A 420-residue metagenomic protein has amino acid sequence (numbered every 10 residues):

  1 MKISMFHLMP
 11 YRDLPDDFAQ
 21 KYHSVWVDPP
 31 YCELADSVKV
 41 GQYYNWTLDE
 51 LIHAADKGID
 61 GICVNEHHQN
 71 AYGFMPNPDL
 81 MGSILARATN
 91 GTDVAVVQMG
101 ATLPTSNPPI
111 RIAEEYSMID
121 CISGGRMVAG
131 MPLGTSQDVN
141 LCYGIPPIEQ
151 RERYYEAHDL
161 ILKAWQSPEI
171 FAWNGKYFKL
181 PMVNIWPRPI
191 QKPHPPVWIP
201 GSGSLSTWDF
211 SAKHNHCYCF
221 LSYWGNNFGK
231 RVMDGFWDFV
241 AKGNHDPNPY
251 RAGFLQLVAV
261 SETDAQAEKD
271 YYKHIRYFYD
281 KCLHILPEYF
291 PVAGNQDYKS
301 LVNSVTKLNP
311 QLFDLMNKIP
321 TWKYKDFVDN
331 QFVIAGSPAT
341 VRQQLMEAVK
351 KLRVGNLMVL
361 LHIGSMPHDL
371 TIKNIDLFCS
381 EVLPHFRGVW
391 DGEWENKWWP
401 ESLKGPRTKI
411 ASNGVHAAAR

Functional and structural regions predicted by a protein language model:
M1-V94, H194-P195, K397-W399: N-terminal beta1-alpha1-beta2 module of alpha/beta enzyme domains
I3, A54, E66, L85 (+9 more regions): Conserved, mostly hydrophobic/aromatic
I3-H7, I62-V64, V94-M99, M127-M131 (+4 more regions): Hydrophobic faces of well-ordered beta-strands that scaffold small-molecule active sites in alpha/beta enzyme cores
M5-A35, R151-W186, N227-V354, R387-R420: An alpha-helical appendage that flanks or caps ligand/catalytic pockets
Y11, D28-N45, G100-I110, I148 (+3 more regions): Active-site mouth loops of central-metabolism enzymes
Q42-H53, I112-E115, G201-D209, T340-A348: Short, acidic/polar
A55-D56, S83-D93, Y116, D120-M127 (+3 more regions): Acidic (Asp/Glu)-rich catalytic clusters
Y72-Q98, R153, A157, D376-W390: Alpha-helix-loop-beta-strand connector modules within alpha/beta enzyme cores
